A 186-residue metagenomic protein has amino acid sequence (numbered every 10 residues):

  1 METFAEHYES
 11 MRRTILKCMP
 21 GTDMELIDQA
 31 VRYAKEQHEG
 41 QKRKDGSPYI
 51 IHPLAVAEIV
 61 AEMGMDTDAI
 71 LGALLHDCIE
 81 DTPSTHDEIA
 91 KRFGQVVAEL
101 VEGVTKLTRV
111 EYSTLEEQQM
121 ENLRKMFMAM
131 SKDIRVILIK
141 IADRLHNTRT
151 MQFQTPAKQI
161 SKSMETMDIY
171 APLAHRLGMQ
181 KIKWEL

Functional and structural regions predicted by a protein language model:
M1-L186: Active-site helical microenvironments for divalent-metal-assisted chemistry
